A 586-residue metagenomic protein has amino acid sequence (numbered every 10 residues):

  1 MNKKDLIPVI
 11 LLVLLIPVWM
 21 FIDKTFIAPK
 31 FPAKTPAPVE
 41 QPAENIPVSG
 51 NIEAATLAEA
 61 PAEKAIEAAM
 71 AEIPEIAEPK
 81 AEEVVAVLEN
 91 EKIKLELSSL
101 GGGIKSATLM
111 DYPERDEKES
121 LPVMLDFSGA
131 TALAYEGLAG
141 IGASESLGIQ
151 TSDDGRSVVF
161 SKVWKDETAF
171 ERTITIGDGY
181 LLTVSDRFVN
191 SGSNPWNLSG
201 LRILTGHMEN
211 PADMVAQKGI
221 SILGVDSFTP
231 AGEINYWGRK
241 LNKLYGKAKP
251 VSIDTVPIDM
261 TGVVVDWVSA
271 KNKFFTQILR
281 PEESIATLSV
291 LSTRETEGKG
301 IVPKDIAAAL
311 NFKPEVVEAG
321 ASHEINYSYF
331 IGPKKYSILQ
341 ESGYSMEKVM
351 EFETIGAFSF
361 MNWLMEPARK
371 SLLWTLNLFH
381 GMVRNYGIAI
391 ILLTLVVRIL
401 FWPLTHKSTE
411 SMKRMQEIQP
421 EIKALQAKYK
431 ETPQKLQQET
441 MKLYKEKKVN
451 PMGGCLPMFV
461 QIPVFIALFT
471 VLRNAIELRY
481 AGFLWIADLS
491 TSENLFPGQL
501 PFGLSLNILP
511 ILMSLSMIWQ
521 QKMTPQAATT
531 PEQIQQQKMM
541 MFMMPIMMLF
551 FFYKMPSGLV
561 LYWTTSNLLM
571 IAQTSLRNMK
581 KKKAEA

Functional and structural regions predicted by a protein language model:
M1-P42, L97, D186-R187, S199-V215 (+2 more regions): Helix-loop-helix
I7, T25, P47, E53 (+5 more regions): Intrinsic disorder/low-complexity detector
K24-E117, F160, A586: Juxtamembrane extramembrane loops of integral membrane proteins
A69-E72, E78-A81, S157-V159, F170-R172 (+7 more regions): Short secondary-structure boundary micro-motifs
V85, E89-F352: Soluble non-transmembrane domains of integral membrane proteins
